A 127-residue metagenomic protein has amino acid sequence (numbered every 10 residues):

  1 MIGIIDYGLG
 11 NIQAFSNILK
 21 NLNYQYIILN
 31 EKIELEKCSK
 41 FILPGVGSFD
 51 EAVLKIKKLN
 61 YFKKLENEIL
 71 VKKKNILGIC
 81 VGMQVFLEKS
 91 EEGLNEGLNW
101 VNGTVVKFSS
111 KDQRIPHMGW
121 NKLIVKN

Functional and structural regions predicted by a protein language model:
M1, Q25-K37: Short acidic low-complexity segments
I2-Y24: N-terminal beta1-alpha1 ligand-phosphate binding loop
G8, K32, T104: Residues in the short beta-alpha loop(s) of Rossmann-like NAD(P)-binding domains
N21-L29, L59-N60, K122-N127: Short gly/ser/thr-rich secondary-structure transition/capping motifs
L29-E31, V101, F108, K126: Conserved beta-strand termini and adjacent loop/short-helix elements that scaffold enzyme active sites in alpha/beta
K40: Short, Asp-centered acidic motifs that coordinate Mg2+ and/or phosphate in catalytic or ligand-binding sites
L43-G45: Short, well-ordered coil/turn residues at beta-beta hairpins and beta-strand->alpha-helix junctions within
G47-N121: Cysteine-nucleophile active-site neighborhood
